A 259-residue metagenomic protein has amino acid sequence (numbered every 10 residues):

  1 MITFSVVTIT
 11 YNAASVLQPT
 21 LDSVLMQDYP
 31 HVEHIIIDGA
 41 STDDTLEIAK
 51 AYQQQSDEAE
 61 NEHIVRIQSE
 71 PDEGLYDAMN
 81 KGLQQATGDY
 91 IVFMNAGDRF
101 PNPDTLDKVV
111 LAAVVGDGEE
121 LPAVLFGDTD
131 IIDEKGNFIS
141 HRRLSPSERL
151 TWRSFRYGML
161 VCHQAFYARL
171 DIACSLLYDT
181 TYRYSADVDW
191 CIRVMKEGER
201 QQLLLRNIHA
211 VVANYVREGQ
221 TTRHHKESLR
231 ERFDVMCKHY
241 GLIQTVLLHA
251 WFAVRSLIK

Functional and structural regions predicted by a protein language model:
M1-T222, I258-K259: Nucleotide-sugar donor-binding/catalytic module of glycosyltransferases that assemble extracellular/cell-envelope
Y29, V235-K259: Membrane-interface aromatic/basic loop that binds lipid-linked glycans or pyrophosphate carriers, typified by
S56-D57, S147-R153, E227-K238, F252: Short, Lys/Arg-enriched charge-dense amphipathic segments
G198, A210-V211, T222-V246: Catalytic core of nucleotide-sugar-dependent glycosyltransferases
